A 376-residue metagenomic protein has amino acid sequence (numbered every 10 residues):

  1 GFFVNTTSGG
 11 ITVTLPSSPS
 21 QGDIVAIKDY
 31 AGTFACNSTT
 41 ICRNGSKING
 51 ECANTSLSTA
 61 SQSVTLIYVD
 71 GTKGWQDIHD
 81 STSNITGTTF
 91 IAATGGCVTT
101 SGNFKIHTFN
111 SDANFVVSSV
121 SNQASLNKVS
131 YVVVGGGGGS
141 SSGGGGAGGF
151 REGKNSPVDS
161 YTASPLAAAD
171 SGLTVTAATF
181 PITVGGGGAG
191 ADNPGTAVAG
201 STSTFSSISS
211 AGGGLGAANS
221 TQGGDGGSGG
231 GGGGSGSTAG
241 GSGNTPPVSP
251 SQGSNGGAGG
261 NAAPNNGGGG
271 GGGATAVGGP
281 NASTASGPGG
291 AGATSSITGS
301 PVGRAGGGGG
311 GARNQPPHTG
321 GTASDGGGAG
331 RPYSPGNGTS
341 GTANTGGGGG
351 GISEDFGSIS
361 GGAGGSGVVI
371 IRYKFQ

Functional and structural regions predicted by a protein language model:
G1-G10, S17-Q376: Glycine-biased low-complexity/repetitive sequence motifs
